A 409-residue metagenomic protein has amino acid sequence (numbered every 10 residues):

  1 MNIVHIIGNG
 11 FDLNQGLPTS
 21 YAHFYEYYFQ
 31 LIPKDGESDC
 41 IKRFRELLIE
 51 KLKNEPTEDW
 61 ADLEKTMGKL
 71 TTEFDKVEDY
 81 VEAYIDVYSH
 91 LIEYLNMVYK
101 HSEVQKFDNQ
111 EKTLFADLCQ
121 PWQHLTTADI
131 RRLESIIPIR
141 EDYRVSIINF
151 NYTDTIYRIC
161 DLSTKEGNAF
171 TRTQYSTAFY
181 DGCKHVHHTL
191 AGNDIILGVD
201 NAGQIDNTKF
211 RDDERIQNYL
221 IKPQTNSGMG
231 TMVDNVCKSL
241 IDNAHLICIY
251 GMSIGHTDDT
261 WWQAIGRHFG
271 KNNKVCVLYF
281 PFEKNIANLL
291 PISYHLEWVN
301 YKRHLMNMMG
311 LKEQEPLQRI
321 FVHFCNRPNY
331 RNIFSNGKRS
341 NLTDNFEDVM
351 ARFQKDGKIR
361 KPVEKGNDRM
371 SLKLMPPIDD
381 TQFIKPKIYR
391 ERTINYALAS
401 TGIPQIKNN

Functional and structural regions predicted by a protein language model:
M1-G36: An N-terminal structural lobe/cap that precedes and organizes the functional/catalytic core across diverse proteins
M1-Q15, N235-N409: SIR2/sirtuin-family catalytic core signature
P18-Y28, D161-G167, Q263-I265, S293: Short secondary-structure boundary/capping segments
Y28, I32, I137, I159-S163 (+2 more regions): Hydrophobic, Leu/Ile/Phe/Ala-enriched alpha-helical segments that form helix-helix packing faces
F29-R45, K274-I286: Short, conserved aromatic-histidine micro-motifs
D35-G228, M232: Extended, H/D-rich, highly charged conserved domains that either
